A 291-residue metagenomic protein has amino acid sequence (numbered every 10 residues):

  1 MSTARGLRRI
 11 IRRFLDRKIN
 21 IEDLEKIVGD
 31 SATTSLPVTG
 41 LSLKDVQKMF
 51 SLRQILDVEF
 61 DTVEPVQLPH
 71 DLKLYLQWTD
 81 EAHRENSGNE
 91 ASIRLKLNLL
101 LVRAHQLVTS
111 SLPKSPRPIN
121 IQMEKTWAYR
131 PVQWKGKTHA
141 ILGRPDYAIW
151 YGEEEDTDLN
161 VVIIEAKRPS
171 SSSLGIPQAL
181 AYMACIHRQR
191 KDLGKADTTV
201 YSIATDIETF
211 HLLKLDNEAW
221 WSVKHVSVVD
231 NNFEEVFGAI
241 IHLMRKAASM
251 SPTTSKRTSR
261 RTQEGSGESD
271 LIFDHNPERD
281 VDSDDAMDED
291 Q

Functional and structural regions predicted by a protein language model:
M1-I21: Intrinsically disordered, low-structural-confidence terminal and linker regions
T3, L15, A32-T34, V46-T199 (+1 more regions): A short, conserved, highly charged catalytic patch centered on acidic carboxylates
T39: Non-catalytic nucleic-acid substrate-recognition regions in nucleic-acid-modifying enzymes
S202: Short glycine-aspartate micro-motif
